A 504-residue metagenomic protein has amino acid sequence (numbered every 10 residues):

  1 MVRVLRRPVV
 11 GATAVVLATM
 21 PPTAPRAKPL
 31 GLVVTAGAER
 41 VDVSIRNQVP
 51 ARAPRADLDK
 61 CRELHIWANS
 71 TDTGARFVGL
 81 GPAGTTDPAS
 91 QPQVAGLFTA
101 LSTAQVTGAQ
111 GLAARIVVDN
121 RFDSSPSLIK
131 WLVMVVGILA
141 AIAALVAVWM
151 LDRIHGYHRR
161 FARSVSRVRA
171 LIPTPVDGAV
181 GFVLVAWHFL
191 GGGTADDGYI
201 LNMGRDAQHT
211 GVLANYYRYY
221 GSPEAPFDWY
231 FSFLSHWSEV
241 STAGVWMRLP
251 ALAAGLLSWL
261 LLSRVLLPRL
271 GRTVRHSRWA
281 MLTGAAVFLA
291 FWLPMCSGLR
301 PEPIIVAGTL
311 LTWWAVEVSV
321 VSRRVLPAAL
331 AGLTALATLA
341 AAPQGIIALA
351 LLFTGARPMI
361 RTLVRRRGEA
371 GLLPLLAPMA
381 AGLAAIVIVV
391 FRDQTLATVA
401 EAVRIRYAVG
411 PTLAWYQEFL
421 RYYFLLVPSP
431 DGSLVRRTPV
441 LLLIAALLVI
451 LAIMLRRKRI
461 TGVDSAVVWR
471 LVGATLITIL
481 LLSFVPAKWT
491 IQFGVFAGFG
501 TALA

Functional and structural regions predicted by a protein language model:
L112-D123, F227-S241, A408-V435: Juxtamembrane membrane-water interface segments that cap and precede transmembrane helices
R121-A186, L267: Start-transfer (signal-anchor) and selected internal transmembrane alpha helices of multi-pass inner/ER membrane
R218-A254, T338: Short hydrophobic/aromatic helix or loop-helix immediately within or flanking a transmembrane segment in polytopic
W246-S277, G284: Transmembrane-helix motifs of polytopic, lipid-linked glycan transferases
R275-S319, R323-F353, A474-T475: Membrane-embedded helix bundles of polyisoprenyl
A315-S322, I347-A381: Perimembrane helix-loop-helix junctions
L373-L425: Membrane-lumen/periplasm interface segments of specific transmembrane helices in polyprenyl phosphate-linked
K488-L503: Hydrophobic/aromatic-rich transmembrane helices and adjacent perimembrane loops
